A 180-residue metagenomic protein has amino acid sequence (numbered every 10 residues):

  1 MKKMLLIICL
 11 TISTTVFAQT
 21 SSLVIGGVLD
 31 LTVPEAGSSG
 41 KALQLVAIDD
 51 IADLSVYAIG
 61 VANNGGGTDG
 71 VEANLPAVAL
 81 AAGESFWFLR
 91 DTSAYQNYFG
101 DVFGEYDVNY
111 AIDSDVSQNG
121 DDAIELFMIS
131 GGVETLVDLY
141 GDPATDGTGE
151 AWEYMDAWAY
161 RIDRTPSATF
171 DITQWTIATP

Functional and structural regions predicted by a protein language model:
K3-S13: Sec-dependent N-terminal signal peptides
A18-N64, V116-N119: A structural motif detector for short, solvent-exposed N-terminal "entry" segments of globular domains
V24, A42-A47, A58-G60, S85-L89 (+3 more regions): Residues within well-ordered beta-strands of beta-sheet-rich folds
D30, V56, N109-P180: Conserved beta-structured recognition patch
I48, L75-A79, S114-D115, E150-A151: Short, surface-exposed secondary-structure edge patches
V61-A73: Short aromatic-acidic-glycine turn motif
V71-Q96: Intrinsically disordered, low-complexity Pro/Gly/Ser/Thr-rich segments with frequent PxxP/GP/PP motifs and embedded
S93-E105: Short, Lys/Arg- and Gly-enriched loop/turn segments at beta-strand edges
